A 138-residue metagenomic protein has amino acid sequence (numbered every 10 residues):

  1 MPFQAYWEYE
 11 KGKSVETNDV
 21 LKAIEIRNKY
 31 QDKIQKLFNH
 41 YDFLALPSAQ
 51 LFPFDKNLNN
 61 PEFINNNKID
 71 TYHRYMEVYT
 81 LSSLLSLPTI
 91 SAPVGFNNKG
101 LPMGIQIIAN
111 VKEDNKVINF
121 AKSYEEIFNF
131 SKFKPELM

Functional and structural regions predicted by a protein language model:
M1-Q35, P47, L51-F52, P88-L101: Short helix-loop capping/hinge segments that flank enzyme active sites or metal/cofactor-binding pockets
V20-L21, E25, S83-M138: Structural helix-boundary/capping segments
L21-K22, F54-Y75: Short, surface-exposed loop/helix-turn segments at secondary-structure junctions that function as lids/hinges flanking
K29, N60-F63, K122-S123: Short, solvent-exposed amphipathic alpha-helical segments in soluble enzyme and RNA/protein-processing domains
D42: Conserved acidic residues
M76-L81: Thioredoxin-like thiol-disulfide oxidoreductase module
